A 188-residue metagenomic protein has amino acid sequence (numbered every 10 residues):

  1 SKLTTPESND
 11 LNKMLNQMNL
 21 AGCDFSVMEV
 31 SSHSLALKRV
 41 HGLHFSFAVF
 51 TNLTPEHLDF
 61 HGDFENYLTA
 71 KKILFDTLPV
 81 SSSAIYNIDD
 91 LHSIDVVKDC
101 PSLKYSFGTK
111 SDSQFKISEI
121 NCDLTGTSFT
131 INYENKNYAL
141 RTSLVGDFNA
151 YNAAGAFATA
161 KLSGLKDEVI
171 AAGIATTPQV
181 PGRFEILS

Functional and structural regions predicted by a protein language model:
S1-K2, G42: Short, flexible, glycine-rich and Lys/Arg-enriched loop motifs at helix boundaries that contact anionic partners
K2-S31: Conserved nucleotide-sensing/catalytic segment adjacent to the nucleotide-binding pocket in NTP-handling enzymes
L15-N16, L37, K72: Short hydrophobic/charged patches on amphipathic alpha-helices used for structural packing and interfaces
N19-C23, V27, F45-S188: Acidic, Mg2+-coordinating active-site environments of NTP-dependent enzymes
S34-H41: Conserved helix/coil segment N-terminal to the catalytic DExD/H
